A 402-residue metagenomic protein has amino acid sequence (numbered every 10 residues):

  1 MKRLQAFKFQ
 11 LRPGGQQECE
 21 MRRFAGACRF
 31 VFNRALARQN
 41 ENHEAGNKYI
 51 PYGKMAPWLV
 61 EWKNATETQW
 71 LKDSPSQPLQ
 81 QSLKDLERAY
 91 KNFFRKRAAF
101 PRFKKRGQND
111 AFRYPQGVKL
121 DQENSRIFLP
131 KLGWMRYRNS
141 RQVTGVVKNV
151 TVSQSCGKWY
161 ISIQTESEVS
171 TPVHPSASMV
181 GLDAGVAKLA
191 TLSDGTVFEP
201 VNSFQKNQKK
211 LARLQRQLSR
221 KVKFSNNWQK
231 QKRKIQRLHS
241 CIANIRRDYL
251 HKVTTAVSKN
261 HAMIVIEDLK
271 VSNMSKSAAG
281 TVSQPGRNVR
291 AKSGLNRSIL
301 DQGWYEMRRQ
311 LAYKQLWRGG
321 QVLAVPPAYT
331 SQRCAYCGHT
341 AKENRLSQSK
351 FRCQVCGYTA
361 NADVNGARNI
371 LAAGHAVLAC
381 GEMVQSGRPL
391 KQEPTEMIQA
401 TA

Functional and structural regions predicted by a protein language model:
M1-L79: Gly/serine-rich nucleotide phosphate-binding loop at the start of the catalytic core of nucleotide/ADP-ribose-handling
Q5, C19, K131, N139-V146 (+1 more regions): Positively charged, helix-rich recognition surfaces that bind polyanionic ligands
P13, F30, A98, F103 (+7 more regions): Positively charged, low-complexity intrinsically disordered regions
A35, S82-F93, V364-G374: Stable alpha-helical structural segments in soluble proteins, enriched in small hydrophobic residues
L36-H43, Y90, F94-P101, S167 (+1 more regions): Long, hydrophobic, amphipathic alpha-helical segments used as structural scaffolds
G53-S155, G280, R297: Acidic carboxylate diad motif detector
